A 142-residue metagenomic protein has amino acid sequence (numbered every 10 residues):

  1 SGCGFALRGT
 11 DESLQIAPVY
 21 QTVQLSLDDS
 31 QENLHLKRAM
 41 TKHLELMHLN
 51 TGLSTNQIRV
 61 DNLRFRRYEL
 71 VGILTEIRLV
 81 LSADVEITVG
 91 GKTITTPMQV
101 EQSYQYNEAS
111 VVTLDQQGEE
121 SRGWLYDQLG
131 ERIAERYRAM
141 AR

Functional and structural regions predicted by a protein language model:
S1-L44, M140-R142: A structural "domain/chain start" motif
G2-A6, L44-H48, I87-V100: Phosphate-binding glycine-rich loops and adjacent basic patches that engage nucleotide phosphates, nucleic-acid
R8, E76, A134: Short, electropositive, low-hydrophobicity segments enriched in small/polar residues
K37-E45, D84, G130, A134: Generic solvent-exposed, charged/amphipathic alpha-helical segments that serve as macromolecular interface scaffolds
L44-H48, V89-G91, E108, R132-A141: Sec/Tat-exported extracytoplasmic proteins
L53-P97, S103-E119, E131: Surface-exposed short loop/turn segments
V112-R142: C-terminal/domain-edge helix-coil "capping" segments
